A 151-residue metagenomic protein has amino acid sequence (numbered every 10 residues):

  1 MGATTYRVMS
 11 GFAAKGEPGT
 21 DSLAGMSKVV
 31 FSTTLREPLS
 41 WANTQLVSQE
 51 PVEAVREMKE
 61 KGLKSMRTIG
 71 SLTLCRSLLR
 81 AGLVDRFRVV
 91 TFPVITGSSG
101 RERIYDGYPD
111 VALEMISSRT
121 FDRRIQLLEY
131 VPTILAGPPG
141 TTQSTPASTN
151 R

Functional and structural regions predicted by a protein language model:
M1-R151: Enzymes that bind and transform nitrogen-containing heteroaromatic metabolites
